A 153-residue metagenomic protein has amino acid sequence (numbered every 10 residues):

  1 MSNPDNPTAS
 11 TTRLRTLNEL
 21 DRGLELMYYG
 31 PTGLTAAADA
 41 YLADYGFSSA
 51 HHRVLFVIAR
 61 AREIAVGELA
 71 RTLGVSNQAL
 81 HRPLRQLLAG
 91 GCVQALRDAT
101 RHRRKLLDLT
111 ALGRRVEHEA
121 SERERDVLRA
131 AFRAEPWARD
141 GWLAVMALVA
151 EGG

Functional and structural regions predicted by a protein language model:
M1-Y45, C92, L109-A111, D140: N-terminal leader segment of winged-helix/HTH proteins
R13, L17, R115-G153: Terminal interaction helix/tail motif
M27, A99-S121: Basic, amphipathic "hinge/linker" alpha-helix immediately C-terminal to the N-terminal HTH DNA-binding motif
Y28, F56-R60, S121: Short, locally clustered residues in the helix-turn-helix/winged-helix DNA-binding domain
P31, H51-V54, G113, L128: The N-cap/first-turn positions of alpha helices within or immediately adjacent to helix-turn-helix DNA-binding domains
A36-S76: N-terminal helix-turn-helix DNA-binding core of bacterial DNA-binding proteins
E68, L88-D108: Beta-hairpin "wing" of winged helix-turn-helix
P83: Residues within the DNA-recognition helix of helix-turn-helix
